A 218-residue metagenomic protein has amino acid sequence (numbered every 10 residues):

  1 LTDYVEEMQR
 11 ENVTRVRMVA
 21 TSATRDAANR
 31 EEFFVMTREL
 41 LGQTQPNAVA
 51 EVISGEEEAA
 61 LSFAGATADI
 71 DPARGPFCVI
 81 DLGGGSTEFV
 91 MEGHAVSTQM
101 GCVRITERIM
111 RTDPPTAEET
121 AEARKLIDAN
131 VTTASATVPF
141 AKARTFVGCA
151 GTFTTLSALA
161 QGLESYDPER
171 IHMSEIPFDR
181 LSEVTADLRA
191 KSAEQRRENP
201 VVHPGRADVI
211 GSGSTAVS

Functional and structural regions predicted by a protein language model:
L1-V13, T21-P76, M91-S218: Helical "lid/coupling" subdomains associated with nucleotide-phosphate turnover
R17, C78-I80: Short aromatic-hydrophobic micro-motifs that form the base-stacking/packing surface for donor nucleotide recognition
G83-S86: Active-site-adjacent helix-turn-beta-strand microarchitecture at beta-sheet edges that either contains or buttresses
